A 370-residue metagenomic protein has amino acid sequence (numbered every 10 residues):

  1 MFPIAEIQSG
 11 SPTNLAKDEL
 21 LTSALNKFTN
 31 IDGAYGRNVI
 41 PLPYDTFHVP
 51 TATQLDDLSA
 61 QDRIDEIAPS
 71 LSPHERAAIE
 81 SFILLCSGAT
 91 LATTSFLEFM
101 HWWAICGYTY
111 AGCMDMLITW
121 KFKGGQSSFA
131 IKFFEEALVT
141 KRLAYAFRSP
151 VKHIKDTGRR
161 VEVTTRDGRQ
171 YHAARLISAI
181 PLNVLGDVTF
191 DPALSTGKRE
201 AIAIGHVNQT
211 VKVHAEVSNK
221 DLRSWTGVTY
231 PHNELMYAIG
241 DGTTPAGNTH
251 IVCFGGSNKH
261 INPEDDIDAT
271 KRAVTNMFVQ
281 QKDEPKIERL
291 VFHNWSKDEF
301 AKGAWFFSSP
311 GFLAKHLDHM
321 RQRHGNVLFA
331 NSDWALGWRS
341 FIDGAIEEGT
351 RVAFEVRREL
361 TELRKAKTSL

Functional and structural regions predicted by a protein language model:
M1-K17, A137-F147, K152-E162: Feature captures the FAD/FMN-dependent oxidoreductase FAD-binding
M1-R37, V49: Dinucleotide-binding Rossmann-like beta1-alpha1 core, especially the glycine-rich loop that anchors the ADP
T29-R37, P41, T361-L370: Eukaryotic N-terminal low-complexity, Ser/Thr- and Lys/Arg-rich leader segments that predominantly function as
I40-P150, T189: Active-site/ligand-binding neighborhood in enzyme catalytic cores
D45-Q54, D115-K123, K198-G205, F254-D265 (+2 more regions): Active-site rim elements
F147-N262: Mid-domain catalytic core of redox enzymes that form a hydrophobic substrate pocket/lid adjacent to a catalytic redox
R160, G227-L370: Conserved flavin/dinucleotide-binding core of flavoenzymes
